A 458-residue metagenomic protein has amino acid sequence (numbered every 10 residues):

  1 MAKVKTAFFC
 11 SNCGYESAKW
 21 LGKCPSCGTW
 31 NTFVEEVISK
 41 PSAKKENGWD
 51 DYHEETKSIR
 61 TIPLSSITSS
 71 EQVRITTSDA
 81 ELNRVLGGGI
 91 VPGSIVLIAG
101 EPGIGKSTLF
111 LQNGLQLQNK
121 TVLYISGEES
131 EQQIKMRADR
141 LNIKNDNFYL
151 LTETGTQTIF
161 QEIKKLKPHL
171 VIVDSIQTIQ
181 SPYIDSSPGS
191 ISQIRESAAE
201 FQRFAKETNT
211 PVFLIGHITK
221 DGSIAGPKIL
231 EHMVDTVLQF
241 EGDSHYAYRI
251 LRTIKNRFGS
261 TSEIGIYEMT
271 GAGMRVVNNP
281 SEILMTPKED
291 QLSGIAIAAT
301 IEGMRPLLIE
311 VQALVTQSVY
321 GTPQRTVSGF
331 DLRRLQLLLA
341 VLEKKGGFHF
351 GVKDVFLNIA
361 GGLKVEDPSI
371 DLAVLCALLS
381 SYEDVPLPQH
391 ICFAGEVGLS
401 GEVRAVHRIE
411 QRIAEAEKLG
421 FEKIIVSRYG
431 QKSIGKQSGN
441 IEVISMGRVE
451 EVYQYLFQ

Functional and structural regions predicted by a protein language model:
A2-K5, F9-N12, E16-R84, V91-L97 (+7 more regions): Peripheral, non-AAA+ core regions of ATP-driven protein-machinery
E101, G127: P-loop (Walker A) phosphate-binding loop of NTP-binding proteins
V122-S126: Conserved RecA-like ASCE P-loop NTPase motor core of nucleic-acid helicases/translocases
S130: Conserved Rossmann-like nucleotide-cofactor binding loop
L150-L151: Conserved SAM-binding strand-loop segment of SAM-dependent methyltransferases
